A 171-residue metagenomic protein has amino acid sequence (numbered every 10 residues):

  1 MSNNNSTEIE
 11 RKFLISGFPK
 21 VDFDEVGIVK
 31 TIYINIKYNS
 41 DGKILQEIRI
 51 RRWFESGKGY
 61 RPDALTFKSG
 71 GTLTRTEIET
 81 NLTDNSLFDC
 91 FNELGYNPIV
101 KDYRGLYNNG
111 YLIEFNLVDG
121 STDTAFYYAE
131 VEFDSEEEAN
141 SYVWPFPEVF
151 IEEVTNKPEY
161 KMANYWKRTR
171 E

Functional and structural regions predicted by a protein language model:
M1-E171: Phosphate-end processing signature that detects enzymes handling 5′-triphosphorylated RNA and polyphosphate
